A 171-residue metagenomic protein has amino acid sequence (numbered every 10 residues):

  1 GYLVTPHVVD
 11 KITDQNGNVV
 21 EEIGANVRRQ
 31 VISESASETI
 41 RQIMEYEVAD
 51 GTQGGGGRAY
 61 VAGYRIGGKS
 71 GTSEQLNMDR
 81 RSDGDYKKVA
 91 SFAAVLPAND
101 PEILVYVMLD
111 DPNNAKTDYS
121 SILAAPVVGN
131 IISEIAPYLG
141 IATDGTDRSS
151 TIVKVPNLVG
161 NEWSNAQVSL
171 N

Functional and structural regions predicted by a protein language model:
G1-R28, M44, V48-G140: Active-site beta-strand/loop architecture of penicillin-binding DD-peptidases
R29-A36: A conserved catalytic-loop motif detector
A36, A124-V127, E162: Helical mechanochemical/support elements of P-loop NTPase systems and associated helical scaffolds
P126, L170-N171: A compact, surface-exposed functional segment
G145-S169: Glycine-rich loop/hinge motif
